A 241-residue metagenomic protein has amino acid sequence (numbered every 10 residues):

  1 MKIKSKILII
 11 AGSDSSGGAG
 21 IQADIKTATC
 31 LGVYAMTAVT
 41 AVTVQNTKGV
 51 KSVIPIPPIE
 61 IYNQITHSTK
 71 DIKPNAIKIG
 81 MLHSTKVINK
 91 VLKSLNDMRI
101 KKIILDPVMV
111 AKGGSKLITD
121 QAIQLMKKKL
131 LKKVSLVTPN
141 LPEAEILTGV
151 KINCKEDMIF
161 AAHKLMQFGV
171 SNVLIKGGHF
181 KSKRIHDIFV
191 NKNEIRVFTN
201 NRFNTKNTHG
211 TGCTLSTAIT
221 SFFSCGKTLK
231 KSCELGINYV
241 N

Functional and structural regions predicted by a protein language model:
K2-I9, A23, A28-K112, K116: Conserved N-terminal subdomain of the carbohydrate kinase-like
I10-S16, I195-H209: Short pre-catalytic strand/loop immediately N-terminal to key active-site residues, enriched for Gly-Thr
Q22, T27, I146, T205-L229: Short, small-residue alpha-helix embedded
L31-M36, R196, F222-G236: Phosphate-handling active-site elements
V42-T43, H83, M109-A111, G178-F180 (+2 more regions): Glycine-rich beta-alpha junction loops
D120-I195: Conserved phosphate/ATP/ADP-binding segment of small-molecule kinases
M158-M166, T228-N241: Short, well-structured alpha-helical segments that form the helix of a local strand-helix-strand
